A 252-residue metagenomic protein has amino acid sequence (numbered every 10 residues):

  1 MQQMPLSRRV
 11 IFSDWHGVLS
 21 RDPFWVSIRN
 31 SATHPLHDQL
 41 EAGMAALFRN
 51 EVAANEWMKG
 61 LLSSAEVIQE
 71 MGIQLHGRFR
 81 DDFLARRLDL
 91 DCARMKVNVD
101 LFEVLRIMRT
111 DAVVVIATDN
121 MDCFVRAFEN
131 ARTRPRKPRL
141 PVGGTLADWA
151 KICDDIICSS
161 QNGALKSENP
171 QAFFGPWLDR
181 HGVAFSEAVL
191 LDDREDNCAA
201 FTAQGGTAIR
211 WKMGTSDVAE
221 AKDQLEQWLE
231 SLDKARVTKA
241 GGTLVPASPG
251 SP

Functional and structural regions predicted by a protein language model:
Q2-N50, A203-Q204: Active-site neighborhood of HAD-like aspartate-dependent phosphohydrolases
L19-P23, S27-I28, D122-A127, A164-S167 (+1 more regions): Short catalytic/ligand-binding loop motif for oxyanion handling, primarily in non-cytosolic enzymes, centered on
A53-R87: A metal-dependent, Asp-based hydrolase signature
M58, R134, E195-A199: Catalytic phosphate/metal-binding cores of nucleic-acid and nucleotide-processing enzymes, i.e., regions that mediate
D81-G143, S159: Substrate-recognition element of Asp-dependent hydrolases with the DxDx(T/V) motif
D122-A188: Substrate-recognition "cap/lid" segment bordering the active-site pocket of phosphatases
F185-W228: Acidic, Mg2+-coordinating phosphoryl-transfer loop and its flanking beta/alpha structural elements, shared across
